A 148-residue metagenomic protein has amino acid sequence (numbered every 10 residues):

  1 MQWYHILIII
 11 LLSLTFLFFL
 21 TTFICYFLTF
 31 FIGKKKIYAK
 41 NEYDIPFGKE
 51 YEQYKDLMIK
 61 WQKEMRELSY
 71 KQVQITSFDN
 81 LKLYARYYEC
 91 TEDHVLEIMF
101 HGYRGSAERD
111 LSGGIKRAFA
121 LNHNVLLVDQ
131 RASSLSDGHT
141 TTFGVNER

Functional and structural regions predicted by a protein language model:
M1-L14: Feature marks short, highly hydrophobic, charge-poor N-terminal signal-anchor/signal peptide-like helices that anchor
L14-I75: An N-terminal hydrophobic leader/cap segment in hydrolases
F78-E89: A short loop-to-beta-strand scaffold at the N-terminal edge of the catalytic core in hydrolase folds
Y84, H101-G102, S133: Histidine-centered divalent metal-coordination motifs
H94-G102: Short beta-strand element of the alpha/beta-hydrolase
G102-D110, V125: Serine-hydrolase catalytic-loop signature spanning alpha/beta hydrolases and amidase-signature enzymes
A107, R131-R148: Catalytic nucleophile-loop/oxyanion-hole region of alpha/beta-hydrolase and closely related hydrolase-like folds
A118-D137: Conserved alpha/beta-hydrolase
